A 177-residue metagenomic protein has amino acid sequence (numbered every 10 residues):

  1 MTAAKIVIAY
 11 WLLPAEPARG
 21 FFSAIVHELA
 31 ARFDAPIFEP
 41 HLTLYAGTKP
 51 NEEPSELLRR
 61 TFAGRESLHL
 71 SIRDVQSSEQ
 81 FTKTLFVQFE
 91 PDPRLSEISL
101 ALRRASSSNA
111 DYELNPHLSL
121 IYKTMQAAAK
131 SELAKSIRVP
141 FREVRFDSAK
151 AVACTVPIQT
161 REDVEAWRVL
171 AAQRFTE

Functional and structural regions predicted by a protein language model:
M1-S71, P91-S148, I158-E177: Basic, often amphipathic N-terminal segments
D74-T82, K150-Q159: Short proline/glycine- and acidic-rich turn/helix-capping motifs at secondary-structure junctions
